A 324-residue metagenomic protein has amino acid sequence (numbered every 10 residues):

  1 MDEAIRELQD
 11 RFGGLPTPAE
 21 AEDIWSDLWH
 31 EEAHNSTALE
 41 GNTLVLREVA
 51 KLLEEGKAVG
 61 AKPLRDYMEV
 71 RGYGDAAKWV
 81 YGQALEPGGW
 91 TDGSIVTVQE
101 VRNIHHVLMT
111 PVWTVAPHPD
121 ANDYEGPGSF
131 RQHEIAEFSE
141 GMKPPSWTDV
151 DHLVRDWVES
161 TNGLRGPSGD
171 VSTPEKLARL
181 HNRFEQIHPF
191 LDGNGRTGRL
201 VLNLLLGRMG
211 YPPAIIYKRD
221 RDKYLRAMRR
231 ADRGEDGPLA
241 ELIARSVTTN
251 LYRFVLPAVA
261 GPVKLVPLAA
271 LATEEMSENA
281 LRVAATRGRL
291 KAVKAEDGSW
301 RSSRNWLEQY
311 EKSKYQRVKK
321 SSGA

Functional and structural regions predicted by a protein language model:
M1-D192, R196-A324: FIC/Doc superfamily catalytic core
